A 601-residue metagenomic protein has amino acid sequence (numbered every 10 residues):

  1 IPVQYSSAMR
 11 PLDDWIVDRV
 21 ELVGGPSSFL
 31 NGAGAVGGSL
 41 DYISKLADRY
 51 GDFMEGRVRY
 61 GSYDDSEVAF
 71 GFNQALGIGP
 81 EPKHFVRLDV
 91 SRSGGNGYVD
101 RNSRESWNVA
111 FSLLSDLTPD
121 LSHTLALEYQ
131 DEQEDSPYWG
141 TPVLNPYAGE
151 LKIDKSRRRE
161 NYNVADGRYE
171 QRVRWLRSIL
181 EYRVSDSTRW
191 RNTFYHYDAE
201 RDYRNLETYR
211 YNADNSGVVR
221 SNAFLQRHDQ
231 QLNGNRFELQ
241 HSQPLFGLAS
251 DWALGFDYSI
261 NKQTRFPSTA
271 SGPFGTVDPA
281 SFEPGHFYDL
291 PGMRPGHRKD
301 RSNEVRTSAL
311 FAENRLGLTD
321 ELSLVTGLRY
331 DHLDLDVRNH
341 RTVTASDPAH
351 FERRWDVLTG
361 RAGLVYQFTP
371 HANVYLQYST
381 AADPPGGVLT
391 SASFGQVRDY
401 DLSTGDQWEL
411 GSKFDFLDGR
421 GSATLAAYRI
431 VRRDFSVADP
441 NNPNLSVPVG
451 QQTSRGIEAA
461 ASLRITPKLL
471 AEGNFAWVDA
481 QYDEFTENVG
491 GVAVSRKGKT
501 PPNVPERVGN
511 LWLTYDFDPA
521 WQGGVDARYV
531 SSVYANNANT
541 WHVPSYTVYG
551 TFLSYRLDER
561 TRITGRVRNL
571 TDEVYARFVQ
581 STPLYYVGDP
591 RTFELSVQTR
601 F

Functional and structural regions predicted by a protein language model:
W15-D18, G24, F29-V109, L117-L121 (+2 more regions): Outer-membrane beta-barrel translocator/receptor signature
G79-V86, D120-H123, S187-W190, G247 (+7 more regions): Repeated loop/turn-to-beta-strand initiation elements of outer-membrane beta-barrel proteins
S93, G97, A110-D116, D120-R183 (+6 more regions): Acidic/polar loop-and-plug regions of large Gram-negative outer-membrane beta-barrel proteins
L114-T118, Q230, L248-A253, D257-N261 (+4 more regions): Structural signature of Gram-negative outer-membrane beta-barrels, strongest in the C-terminal barrel of TonB-dependent
R174-A199, N222-N339, T424, E472: Face-selective signature of the C-terminal outer-membrane beta-barrel domain
I179-S185, R189-Y195, A199-E207, Q367 (+3 more regions): Membrane-embedded beta-barrel scaffold of Gram-negative outer-membrane proteins
R420, R429-V431, P448-N537, T571 (+1 more regions): Gram-negative outer-membrane beta-barrel transporters
A471, A520, R528-N536, T551-F601: C-terminal beta-signal and adjacent terminal beta-strands/loops of Gram-negative outer-membrane beta-barrel proteins
